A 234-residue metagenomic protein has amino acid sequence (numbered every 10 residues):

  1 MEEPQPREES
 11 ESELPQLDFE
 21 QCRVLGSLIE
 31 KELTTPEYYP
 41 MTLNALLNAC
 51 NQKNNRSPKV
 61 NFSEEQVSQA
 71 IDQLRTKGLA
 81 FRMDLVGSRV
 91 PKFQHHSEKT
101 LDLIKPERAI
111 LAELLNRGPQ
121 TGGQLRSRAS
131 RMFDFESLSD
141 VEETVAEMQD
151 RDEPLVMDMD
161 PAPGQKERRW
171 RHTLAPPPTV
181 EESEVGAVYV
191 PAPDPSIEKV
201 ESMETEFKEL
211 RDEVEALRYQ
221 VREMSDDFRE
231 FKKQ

Functional and structural regions predicted by a protein language model:
M1-S27, Q220-S225, E230-K233: N-terminal intrinsically disordered, low-complexity, charged/polar
D18-Y38, D102-P119, V145, D150-R151: Positively charged, polyanion-binding regions of nucleic-acid-associated proteins
S27, A70, T144, T173: Residues in the recognition helix of alpha-helical DNA-binding motifs
T35-K59, P119-F135: Short acidic, hydrophobic short linear motifs in intrinsically disordered regions
S68-I71, R75-L85, V145-A162: A short, conserved structural fragment
V86-R89, Q94-Q124, R168-P195, S202: Short, amphipathic alpha-helical interaction segments positioned at domain boundaries
R128, D160-E167, R171-L174, Y219-Q234: Helical coiled-coil/dimerization "stalks" and their immediately adjacent regulatory linkers at helix->disorder
V188-Q234: Long, leucine- and charge-enriched amphipathic alpha-helices that form heptad-repeat coiled-coil/leucine-zipper-like
